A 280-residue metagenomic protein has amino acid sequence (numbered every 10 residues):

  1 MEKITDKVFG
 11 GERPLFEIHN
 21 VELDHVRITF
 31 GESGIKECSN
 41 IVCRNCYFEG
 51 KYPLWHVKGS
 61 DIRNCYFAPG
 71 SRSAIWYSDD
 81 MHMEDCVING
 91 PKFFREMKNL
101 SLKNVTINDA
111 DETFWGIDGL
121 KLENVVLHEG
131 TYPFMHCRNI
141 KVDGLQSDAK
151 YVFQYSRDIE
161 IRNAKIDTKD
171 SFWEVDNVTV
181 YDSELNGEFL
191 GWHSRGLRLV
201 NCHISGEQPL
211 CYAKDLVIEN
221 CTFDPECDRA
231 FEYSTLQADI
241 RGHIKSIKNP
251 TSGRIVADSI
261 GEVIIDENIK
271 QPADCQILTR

Functional and structural regions predicted by a protein language model:
M1-R280: Long, distal/terminal scaffolding or interaction modules with repetitive or compositionally biased sequence
